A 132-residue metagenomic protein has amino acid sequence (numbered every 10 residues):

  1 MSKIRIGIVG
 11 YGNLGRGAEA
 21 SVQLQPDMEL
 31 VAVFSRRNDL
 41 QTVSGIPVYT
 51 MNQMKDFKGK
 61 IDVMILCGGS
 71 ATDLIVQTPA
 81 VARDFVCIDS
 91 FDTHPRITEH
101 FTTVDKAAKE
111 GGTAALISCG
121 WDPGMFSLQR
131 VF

Functional and structural regions predicted by a protein language model:
R5-A18: Glycine-rich adenosine-cofactor-binding loop
G17, L24-S44: NAD(P)-binding Rossmann-fold cofactor-contacting core
N38, D92-P95, G120-W121: Short, ordered loop/turn segments at secondary-structure junctions
D39-G45, G59, A80: Short loop/helix-cap segments at secondary-structure boundaries that form the rim of catalytic
V43-M54: Active-site regions of enzymes building and remodeling cell-envelope glycoconjugates
M54-V63, A71-D92: Rossmann-fold NAD(P) dinucleotide-binding segment
F91-A115: Rossmann-fold NAD(P)-binding glycine/threonine-rich loop
G124-F132: Oxidoreductase and adenylate-handling cofactor-binding alpha/beta cores
